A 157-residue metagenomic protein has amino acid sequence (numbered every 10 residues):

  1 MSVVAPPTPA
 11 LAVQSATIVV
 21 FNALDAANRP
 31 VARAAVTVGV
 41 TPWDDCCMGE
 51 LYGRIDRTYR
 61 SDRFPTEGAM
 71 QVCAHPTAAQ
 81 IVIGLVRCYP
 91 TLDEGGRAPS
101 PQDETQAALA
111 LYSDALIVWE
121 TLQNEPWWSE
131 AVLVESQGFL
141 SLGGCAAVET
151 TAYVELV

Functional and structural regions predicted by a protein language model:
M1, D93-A107: A solvent-exposed, charged loop/short amphipathic helix patch at secondary-structure junctions
M1-V72: Small/polar-rich, solvent-exposed N-terminal microdomains that initiate assembly or binding
I18, I55, I81-I83, I117: Weak global preference for isoleucine
L24-R33, W43-D45, E104-L156: Acidic-leaning, charged glycine-interspersed low-complexity segments
L51-G53, C88, A98, A110: Bulky hydrophobic/aromatic packing residues
G68-P76, L140-G143: Short, solvent-exposed beta-strand/turn "edge" segments of beta-rich domains on protein surfaces
H75-T91, G144-V157: Oligomerization/assembly interface segments of phage tail-like spikes and tubes
